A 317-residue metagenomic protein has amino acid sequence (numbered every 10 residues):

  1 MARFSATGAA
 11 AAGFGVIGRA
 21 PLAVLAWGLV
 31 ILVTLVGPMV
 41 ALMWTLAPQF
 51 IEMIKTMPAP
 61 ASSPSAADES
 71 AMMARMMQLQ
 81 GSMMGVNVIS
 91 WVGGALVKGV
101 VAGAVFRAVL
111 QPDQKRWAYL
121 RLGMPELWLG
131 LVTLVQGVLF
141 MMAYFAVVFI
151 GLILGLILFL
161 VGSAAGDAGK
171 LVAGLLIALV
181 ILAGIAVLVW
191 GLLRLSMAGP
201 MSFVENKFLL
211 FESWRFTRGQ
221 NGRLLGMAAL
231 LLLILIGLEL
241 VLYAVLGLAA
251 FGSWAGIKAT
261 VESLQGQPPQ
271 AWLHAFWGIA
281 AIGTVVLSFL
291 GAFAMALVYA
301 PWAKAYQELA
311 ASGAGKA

Functional and structural regions predicted by a protein language model:
A2-L35, W117-Y144, I177, W190-E239 (+4 more regions): Interfacial aromatic "cap" segments that immediately flank transmembrane helices in multipass membrane proteins
V16-G18, S70-I89, G169-V180, R223-L232: Hydrophobic alpha-helical transmembrane segments
L32-P48: Alpha-helical transmembrane segments of multi-pass membrane proteins
A41, Q80-Q114, F145-V147, K170-K207 (+4 more regions): Selective recognition of hydrophobic, aromatic-rich stretches within alpha-helical transmembrane segments of polytopic
A47-E52, V148-L154, Y243-A255: Functional transmembrane-helix hotspots
A47-G81, I257-P269: Membrane-interface interhelical loops and short interface/amphipathic helices in multi-pass inner-membrane
M72, M76-M77, L231-W277, A281 (+1 more regions): Intrinsically disordered, low-complexity segments enriched in Gly and acidic/Ser/Thr residues that form flexible
I157-L179, S253-P268: Membrane-interfacial helix-loop-helix connectors in multipass membrane proteins
